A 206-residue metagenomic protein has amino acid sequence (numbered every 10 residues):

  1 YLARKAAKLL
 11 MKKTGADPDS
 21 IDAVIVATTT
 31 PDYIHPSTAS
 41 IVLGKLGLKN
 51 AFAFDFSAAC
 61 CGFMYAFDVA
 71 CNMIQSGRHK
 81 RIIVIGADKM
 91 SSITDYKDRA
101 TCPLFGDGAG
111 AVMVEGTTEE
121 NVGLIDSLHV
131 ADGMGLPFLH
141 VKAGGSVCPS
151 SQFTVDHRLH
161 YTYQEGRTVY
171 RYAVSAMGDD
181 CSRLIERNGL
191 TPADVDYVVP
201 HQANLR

Functional and structural regions predicted by a protein language model:
Y1, T29-I82: Conserved catalytic cysteine-centered active-site region of acyl-thioester-dependent Claisen-condensing enzymes
Y1-D22, G144-D194, R206: Conserved active-site "lid/cap" helical segment
L10, I21-V24, V42, A66 (+5 more regions): Buried hydrophobic positions in well-ordered alpha/beta secondary-structure cores of metabolic enzymes
I21-V26, F52, R81-D88: A short, small-residue-rich loop immediately preceding and capping a beta-strand
A27-D32, A58-C61, G86-S91, V130-D132: Acidic, glycine-rich active-site loops and adjacent beta-strand->loop/helix elements that engage anionic groups
A27-Y33, V195-R206: Glycine-rich phosphate-binding loops at beta-strand->alpha-helix junctions
M73-A109: Flexible, glycine-rich active-site loops centered on histidine and acidic residues that chelate a metal or position
D98-R171, S175, D179: Condensing-enzyme catalytic core mediating Claisen C-C bond formation in acyl metabolism
